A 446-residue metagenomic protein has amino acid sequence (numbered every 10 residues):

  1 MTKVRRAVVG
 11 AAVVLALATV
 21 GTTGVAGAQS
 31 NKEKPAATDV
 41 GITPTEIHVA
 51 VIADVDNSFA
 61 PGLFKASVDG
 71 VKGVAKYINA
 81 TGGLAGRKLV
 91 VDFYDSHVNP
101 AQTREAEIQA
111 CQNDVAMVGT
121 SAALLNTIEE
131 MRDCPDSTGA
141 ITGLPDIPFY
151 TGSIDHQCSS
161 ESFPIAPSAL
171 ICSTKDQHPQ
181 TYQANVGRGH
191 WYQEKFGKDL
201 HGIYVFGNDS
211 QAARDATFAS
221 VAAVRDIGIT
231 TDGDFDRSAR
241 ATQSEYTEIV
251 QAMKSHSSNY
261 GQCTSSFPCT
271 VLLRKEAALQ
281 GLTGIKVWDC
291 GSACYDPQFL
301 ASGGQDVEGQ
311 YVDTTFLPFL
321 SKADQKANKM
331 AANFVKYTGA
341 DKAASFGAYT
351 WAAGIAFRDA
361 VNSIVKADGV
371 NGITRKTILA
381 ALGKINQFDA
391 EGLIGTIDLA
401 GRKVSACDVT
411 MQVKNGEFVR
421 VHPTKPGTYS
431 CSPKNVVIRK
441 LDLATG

Functional and structural regions predicted by a protein language model:
M1-Q29: Secretory targeting and sorting signals
Q29-V51, A85-K88, Q193-H201, G372: Immediate post-signal peptide segment of exported/extracytoplasmic ligand-binding proteins
S30-A36, V40, E308, N386-G446: Solvent-exposed, acidic/polar segments of extracytosolic/periplasmic ligand-binding ectodomains
K32-A37, G62-D69, A80-F163, R237-T247 (+1 more regions): Beta-alpha junction/loop-to-helix N-cap segments that form part of ligand/metal-binding clefts
P35-E46, A50-K72, V98-N99, G207-D215 (+1 more regions): Extracytoplasmic "Venus flytrap"
D114-D234, K286-G309: Extracytoplasmic ligand/sensor domains, especially the bilobed periplasmic-binding protein
I165-T174, H178, A277-W351, T424-S430 (+1 more regions): Extracellular/periplasmic periplasmic-binding protein-like sensory domains
D209, S220-V221, F267-L272, P318-K384: Extracellular/periplasmic ligand-binding modules, especially the Venus flytrap/periplasmic-binding
